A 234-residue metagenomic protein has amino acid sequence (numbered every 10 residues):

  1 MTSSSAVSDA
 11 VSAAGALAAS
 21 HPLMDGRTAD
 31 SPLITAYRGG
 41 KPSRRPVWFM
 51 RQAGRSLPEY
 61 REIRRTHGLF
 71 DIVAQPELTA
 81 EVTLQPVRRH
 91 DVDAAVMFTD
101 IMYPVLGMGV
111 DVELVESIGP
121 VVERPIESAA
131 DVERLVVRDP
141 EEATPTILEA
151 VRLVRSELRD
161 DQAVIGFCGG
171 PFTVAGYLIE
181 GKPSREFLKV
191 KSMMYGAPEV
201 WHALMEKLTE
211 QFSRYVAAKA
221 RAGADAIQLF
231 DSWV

Functional and structural regions predicted by a protein language model:
T2-E116: N-terminal basic, low-complexity leaders that serve as flexible interaction/assembly modules and, when applicable, as
R27-I34, T66, A129, P171-F172 (+2 more regions): Alpha-helix initiation and N-capping motif
M50-R55, D100-M102, I118, C168-S184: Short glycine-enriched loops at secondary-structure junctions
R61-R64, A129-V132, M194-G196, Q228-F230: A short alpha-helix capping/helix-coil boundary motif
G68-V92, V137-R152, V200-R214: Glycine-rich anion/phosphate-binding loops
D111-P125, Y177-V190: Short, flexible, mixed-charge acidic loops at enzyme active sites
S117-S156: A gly/proline- and charged-residue-enriched helix-loop-helix capping module
A143-V234: Active-site loop segments of alpha/beta catalytic cores
